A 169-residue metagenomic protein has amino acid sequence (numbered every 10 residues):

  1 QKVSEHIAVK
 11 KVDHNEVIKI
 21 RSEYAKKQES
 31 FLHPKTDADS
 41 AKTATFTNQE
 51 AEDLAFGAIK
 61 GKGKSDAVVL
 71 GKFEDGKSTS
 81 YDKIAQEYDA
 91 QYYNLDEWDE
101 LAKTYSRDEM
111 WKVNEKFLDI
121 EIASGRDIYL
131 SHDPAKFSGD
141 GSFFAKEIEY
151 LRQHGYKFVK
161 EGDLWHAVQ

Functional and structural regions predicted by a protein language model:
E5-Q169: Catalytic toxin/effector domains delivered as secreted proteins or via bacterial secretion systems
